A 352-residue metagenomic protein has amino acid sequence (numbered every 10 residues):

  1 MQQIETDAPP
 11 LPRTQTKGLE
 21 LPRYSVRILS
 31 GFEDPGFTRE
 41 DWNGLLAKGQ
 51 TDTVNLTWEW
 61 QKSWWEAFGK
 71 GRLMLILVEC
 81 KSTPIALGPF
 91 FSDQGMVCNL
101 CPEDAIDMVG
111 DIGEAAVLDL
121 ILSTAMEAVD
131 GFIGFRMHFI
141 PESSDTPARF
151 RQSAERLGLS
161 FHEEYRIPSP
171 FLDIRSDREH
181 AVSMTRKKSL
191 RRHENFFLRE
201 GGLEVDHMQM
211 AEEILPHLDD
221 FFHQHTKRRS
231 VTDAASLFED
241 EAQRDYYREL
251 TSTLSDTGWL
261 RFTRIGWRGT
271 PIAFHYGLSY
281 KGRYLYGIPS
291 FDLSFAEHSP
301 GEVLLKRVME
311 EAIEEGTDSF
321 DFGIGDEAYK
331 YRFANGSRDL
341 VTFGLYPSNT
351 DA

Functional and structural regions predicted by a protein language model:
Q2-I28, F32, P147-E179, K281 (+1 more regions): Active-site/acyl-donor-binding loops of N-acyltransferases
I4-T6, E40, V78, P102 (+2 more regions): Intrinsic disorder/low-complexity signal
P12-Q15, L87, S92, A105 (+1 more regions): A generic alpha-helix propensity feature with a strong bias for hydrophobic helices
K17, S30, K48, F68-K70 (+5 more regions): Feature targets compositionally biased, intrinsically disordered low-complexity regions with long contiguous runs
P22-M96, I140-E164, R175-A296: A conserved beta-strand-loop-helix scaffold within acyl/acetyltransferase catalytic domains
S25, A105-V109, G134-R136, S169-F171 (+4 more regions): Generic structural signal for residues positioned in beta-strands
R72-L73, C80, S92-Y165, L278-R338: Acyl-donor binding region in acyl/amide transferases
D104, R166-P168, W259, A273 (+1 more regions): A generic structural signal for well-ordered coil/turn residues at beta-strand boundaries that shape enzyme active-site
